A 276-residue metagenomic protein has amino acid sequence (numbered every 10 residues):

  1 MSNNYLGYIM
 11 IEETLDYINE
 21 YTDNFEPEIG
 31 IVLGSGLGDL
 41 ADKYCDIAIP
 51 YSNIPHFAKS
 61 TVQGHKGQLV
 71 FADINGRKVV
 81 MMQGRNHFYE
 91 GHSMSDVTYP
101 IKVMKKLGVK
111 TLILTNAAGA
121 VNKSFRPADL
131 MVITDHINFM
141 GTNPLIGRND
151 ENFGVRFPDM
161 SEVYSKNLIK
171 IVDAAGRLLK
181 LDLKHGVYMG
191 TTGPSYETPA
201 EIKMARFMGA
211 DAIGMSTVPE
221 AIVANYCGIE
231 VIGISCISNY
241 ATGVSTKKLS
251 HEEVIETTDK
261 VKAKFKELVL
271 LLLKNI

Functional and structural regions predicted by a protein language model:
S2-M160: Metabolite-binding pocket within alpha/beta catalytic cores that recognizes anionic/polar moieties
Y17, Y21-N24, N167, I171-D182 (+1 more regions): Generic non-transmembrane alpha-helical segments
K105-G108, R206, N225: Non-catalytic positions within long, well-ordered alpha-helices that form the structural scaffold/packing of enzyme
K110-T111, D211, E230: Short acidic/polar active-site loop segments enriched in Thr and Asp
I169, A175-D211, V269: Active-site/ligand-binding-proximal alpha/beta "capping" segment
M215-E253: Zn-dependent metallopeptidase/amidohydrolase metal-coordination segment
T242-I276: His/Asp/Glu-rich mid-to-C-terminal helical/loop segments that flank catalytic regions of hydrolases
